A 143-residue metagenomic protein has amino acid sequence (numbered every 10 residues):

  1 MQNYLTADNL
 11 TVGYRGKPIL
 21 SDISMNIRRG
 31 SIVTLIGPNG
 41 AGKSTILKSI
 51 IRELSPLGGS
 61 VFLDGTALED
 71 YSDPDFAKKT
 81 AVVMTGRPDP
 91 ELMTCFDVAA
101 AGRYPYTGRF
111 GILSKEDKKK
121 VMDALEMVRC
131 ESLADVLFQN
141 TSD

Functional and structural regions predicted by a protein language model:
L5-A7, L20-D22: Conserved structural motif at the start of ABC-family nucleotide-binding domains
K17-P18, P74: Short coil-to-beta microelement around the adenine-binding A-loop and adjacent beta1/P-loop entry of ABC ATPase
I36-P38: The feature captures the beta-strand-to-loop junction immediately N-terminal to the Walker
I51: Helix-to-loop junction immediately C-terminal to a conserved catalytic motif
G59-A67, F76: Conserved ABC transporter NBD signature motif
A100, K115-A134: Conserved ABC ATPase "signature" region
G111-L113, V136-D143: Conserved ABC ATPase signature
